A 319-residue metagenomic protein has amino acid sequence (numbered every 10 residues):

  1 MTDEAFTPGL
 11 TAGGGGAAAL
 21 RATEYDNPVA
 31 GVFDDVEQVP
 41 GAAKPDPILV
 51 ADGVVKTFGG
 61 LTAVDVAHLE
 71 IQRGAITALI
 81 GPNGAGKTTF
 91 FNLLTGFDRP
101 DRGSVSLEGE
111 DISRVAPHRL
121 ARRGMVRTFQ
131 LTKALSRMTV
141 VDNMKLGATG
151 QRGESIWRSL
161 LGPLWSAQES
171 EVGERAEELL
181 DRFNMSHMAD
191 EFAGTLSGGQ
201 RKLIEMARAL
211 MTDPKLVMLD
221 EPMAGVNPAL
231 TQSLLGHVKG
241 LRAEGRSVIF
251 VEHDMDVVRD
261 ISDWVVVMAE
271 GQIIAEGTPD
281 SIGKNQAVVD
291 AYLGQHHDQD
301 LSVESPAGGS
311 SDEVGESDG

Functional and structural regions predicted by a protein language model:
T2-F6, L10, G16-G319: Glycine-rich phosphate-binding loops of nucleotide-dependent enzymes
